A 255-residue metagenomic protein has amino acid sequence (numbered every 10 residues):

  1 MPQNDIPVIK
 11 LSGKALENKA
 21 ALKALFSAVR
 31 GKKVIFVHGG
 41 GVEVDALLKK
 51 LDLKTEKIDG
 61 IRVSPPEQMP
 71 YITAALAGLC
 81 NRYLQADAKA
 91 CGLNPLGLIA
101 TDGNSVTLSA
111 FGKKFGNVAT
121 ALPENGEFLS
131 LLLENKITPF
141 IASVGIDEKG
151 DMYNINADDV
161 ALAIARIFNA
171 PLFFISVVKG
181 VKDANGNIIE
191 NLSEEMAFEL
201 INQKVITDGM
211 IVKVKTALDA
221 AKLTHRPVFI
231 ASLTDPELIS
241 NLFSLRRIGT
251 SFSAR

Functional and structural regions predicted by a protein language model:
M1-R255: C-terminal catalytic "cap/lid" subdomain
